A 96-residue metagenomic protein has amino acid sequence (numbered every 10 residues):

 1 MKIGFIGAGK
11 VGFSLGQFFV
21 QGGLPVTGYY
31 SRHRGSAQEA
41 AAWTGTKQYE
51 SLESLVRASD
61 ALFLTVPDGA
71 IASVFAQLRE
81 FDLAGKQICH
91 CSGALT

Functional and structural regions predicted by a protein language model:
M1-E50, S54: NAD(P)+-binding Rossmann beta1-loop-alpha1 motif at the extreme N-terminus of oxidoreductases
T44, Y49-T96: Rossmann-like NAD(P)(H) cofactor-binding subdomain of soluble oxidoreductases
